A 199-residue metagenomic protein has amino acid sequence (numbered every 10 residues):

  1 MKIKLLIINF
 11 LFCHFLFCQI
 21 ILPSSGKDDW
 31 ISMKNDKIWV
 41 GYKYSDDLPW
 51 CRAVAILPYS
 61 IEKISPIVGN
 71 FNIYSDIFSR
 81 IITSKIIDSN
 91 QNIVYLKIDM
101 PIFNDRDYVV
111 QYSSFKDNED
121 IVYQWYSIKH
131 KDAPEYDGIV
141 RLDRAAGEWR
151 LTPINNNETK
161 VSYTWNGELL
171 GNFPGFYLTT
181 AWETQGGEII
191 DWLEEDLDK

Functional and structural regions predicted by a protein language model:
K4-L16: Sec-dependent N-terminal signal peptides
Q19-K199: Eukaryotic helix-grip
